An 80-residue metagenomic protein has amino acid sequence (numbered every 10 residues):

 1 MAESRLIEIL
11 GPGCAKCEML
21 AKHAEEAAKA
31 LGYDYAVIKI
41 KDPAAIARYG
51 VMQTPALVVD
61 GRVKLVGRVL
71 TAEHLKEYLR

Functional and structural regions predicted by a protein language model:
A2-A28: Local sequence-structure signature of Cys/Sec-based thiol-disulfide redox active-site neighborhoods
E3-R5, Y33-A36, Q53: A generic structural signal for short beta-strands and their flanking turns/coil linkers
K16, A47-Y49: Auxiliary Fe-S-binding modules of radical SAM enzymes
M19-Y33, G61-G67: Iron-sulfur (Fe-S) cluster-binding segments and ferredoxin-like electron-carrier domains, especially [2Fe-2S]
Y33-A45: Thiol-based oxidoreductase modules, predominantly thioredoxin-like and allied folds used for disulfide exchange
G50-L57: Structural micro-motif
V59-R80: Non-catalytic, surface beta->alpha helical segment in thiol-disulfide oxidoreductase systems
